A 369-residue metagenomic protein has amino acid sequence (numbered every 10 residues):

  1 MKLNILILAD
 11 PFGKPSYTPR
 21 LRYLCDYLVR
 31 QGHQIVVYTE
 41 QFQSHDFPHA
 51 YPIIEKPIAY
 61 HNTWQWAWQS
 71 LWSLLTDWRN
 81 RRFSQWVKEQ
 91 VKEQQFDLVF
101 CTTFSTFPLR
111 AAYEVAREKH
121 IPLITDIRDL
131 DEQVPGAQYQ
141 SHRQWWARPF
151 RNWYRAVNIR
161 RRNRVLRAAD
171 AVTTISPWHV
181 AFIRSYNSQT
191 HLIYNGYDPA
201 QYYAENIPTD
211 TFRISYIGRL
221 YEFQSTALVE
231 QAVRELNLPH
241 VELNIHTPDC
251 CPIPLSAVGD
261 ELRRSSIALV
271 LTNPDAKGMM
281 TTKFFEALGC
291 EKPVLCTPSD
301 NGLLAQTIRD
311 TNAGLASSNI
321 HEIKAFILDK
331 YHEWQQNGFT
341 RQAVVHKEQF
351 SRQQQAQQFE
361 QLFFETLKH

Functional and structural regions predicted by a protein language model:
M1-P57, A171, E235, F364: N-terminal subdomain of nucleotide-sugar transferases
V37-V91: A conserved catalytic-core segment of Leloir-type glycosyltransferases
Y60-W72, Q94, I124-I159: Acceptor-binding helix/loop patch of EC 2.4 sugar-transfer enzymes, predominantly nucleotide-sugar-dependent
R81-Q85, F107-L109, E114-E118, D129-V134 (+1 more regions): Membrane-proximal helix-turn-helix segments that form the acceptor-binding/catalytic region of lipid-linked
D170, D260-K277, L295: Acidic donor-binding loop of glycosyltransferase active sites
I175-W178, G196: Carbohydrate-associated surface elements
G196-S256: Conserved catalytic-core segment of nucleotide-activated headgroup transferases in glycan assembly
S318-K324, H332-E365: A charged, aromatic-enriched C-terminal amphipathic alpha-helix characteristic of glycosyltransferases across folds
